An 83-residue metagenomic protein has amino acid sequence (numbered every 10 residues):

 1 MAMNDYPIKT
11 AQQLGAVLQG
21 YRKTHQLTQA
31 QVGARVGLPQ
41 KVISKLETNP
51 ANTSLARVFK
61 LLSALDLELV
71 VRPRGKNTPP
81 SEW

Functional and structural regions predicted by a protein language model:
A2, V70-W83: Short, charged recognition helix plus adjacent turn of helix-turn-helix-like nucleic-acid-binding domains
A2-T24: A short, Lys/Arg-rich alpha-helix, primarily the initiator
V17, T28, S54-R57: Residues that mark the N-terminal boundary/hinge immediately upstream of a DNA-recognition element
L27-S44: Short alpha-helical DNA-recognition segment
R35, A56, G75: Residue-level "edge-of-site" marker
S54-R72: DNA major-groove recognition helix of helix-turn-helix/homeodomain DNA-binding modules
